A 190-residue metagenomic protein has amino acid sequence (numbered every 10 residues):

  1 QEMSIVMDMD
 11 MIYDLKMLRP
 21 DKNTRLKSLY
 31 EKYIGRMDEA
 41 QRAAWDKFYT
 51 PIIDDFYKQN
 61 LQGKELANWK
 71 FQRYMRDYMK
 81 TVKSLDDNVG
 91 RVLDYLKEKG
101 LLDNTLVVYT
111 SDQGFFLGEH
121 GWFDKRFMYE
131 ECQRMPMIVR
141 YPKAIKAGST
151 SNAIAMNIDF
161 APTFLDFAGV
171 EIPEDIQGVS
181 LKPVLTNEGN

Functional and structural regions predicted by a protein language model:
Q1, S180, L185-N190: Short, intrinsically disordered, charge-balanced linker/junction segments flanking boundaries in proteins
Q1-A155, F167-D175: Active-site-proximal cap/lid insertion segments
R134, M156-F167, S180, V184: Generic recognition of well-ordered alpha-helical segments
